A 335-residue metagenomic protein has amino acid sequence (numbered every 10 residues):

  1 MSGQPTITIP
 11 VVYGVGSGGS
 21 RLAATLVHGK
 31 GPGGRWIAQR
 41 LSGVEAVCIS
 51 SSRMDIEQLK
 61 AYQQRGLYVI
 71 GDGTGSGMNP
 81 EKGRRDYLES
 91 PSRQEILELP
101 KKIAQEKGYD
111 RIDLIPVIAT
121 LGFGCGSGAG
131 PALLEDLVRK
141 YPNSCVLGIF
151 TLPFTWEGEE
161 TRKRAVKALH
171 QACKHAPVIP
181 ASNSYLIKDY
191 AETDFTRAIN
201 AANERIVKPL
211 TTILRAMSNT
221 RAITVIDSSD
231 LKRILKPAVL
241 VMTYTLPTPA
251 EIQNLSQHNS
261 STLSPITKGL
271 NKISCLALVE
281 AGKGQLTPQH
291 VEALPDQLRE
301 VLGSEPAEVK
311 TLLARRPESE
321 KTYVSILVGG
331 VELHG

Functional and structural regions predicted by a protein language model:
M1-G335: Tubulin/FtsZ superfamily GTPase core signature
